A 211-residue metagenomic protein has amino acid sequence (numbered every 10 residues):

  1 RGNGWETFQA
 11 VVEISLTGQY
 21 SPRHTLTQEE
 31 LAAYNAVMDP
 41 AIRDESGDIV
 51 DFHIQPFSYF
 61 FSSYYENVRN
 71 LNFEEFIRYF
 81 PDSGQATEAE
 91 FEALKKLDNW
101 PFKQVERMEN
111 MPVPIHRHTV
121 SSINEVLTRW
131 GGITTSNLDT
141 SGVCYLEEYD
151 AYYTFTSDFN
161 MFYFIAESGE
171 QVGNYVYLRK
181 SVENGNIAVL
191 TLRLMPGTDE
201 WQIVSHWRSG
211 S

Functional and structural regions predicted by a protein language model:
R1-S211: Mature, Sec-exported extracytoplasmic domains of Gram-positive
